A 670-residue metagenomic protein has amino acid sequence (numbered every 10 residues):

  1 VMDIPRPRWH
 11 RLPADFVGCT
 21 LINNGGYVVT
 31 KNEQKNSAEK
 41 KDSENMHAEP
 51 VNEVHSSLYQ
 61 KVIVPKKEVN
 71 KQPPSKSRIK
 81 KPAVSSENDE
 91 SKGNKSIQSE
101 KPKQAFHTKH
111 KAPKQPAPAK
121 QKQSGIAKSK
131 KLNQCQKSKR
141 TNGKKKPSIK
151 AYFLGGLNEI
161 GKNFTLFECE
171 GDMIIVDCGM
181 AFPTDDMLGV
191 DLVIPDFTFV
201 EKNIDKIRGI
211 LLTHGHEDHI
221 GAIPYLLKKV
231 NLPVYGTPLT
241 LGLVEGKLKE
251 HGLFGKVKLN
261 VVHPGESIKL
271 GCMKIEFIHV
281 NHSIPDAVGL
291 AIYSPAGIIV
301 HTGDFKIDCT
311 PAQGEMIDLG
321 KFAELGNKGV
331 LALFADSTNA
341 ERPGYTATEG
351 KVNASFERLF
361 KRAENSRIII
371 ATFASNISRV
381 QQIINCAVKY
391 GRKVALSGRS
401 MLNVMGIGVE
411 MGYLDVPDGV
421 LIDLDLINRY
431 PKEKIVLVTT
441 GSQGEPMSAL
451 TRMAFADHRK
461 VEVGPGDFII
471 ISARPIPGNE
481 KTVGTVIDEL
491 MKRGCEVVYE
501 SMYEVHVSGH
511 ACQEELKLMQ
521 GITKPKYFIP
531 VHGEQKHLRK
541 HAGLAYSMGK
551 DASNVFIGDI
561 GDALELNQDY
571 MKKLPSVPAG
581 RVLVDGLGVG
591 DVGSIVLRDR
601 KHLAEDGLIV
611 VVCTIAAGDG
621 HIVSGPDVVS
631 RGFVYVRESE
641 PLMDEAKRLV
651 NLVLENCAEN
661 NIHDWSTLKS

Functional and structural regions predicted by a protein language model:
V1-D3, A14-V17, V28: Acidic, Ala/Val/Gly-enriched low-complexity intrinsically disordered segments
F16, K150-A151, I522: Generic low-polarity alpha-helical segments
L21-G143: Intrinsically disordered, low-complexity RNA-associated tracts
G125, S129-L211, H216-Y430, S448-E462 (+1 more regions): His/Asp/Glu-rich metal-coordinating catalytic cores of metallo-dependent phosphodiesterases/hydrolases acting on
R342-S472, I476-P525, I529-K669: Hard-cation-handling environments
